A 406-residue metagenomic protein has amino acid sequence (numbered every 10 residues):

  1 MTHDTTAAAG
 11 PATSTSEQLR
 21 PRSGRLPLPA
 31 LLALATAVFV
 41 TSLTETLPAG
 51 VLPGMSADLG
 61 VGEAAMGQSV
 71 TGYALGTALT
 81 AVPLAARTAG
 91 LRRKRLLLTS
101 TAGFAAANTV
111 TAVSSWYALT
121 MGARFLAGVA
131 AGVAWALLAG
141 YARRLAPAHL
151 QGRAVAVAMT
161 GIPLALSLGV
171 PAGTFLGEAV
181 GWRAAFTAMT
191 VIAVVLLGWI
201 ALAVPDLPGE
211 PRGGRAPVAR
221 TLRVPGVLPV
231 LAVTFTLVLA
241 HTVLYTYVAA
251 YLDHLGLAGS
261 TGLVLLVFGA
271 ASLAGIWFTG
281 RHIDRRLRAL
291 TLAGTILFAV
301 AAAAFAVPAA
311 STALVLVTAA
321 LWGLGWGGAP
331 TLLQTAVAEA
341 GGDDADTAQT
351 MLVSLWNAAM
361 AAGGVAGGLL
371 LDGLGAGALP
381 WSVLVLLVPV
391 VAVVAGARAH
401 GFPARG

Functional and structural regions predicted by a protein language model:
P29-M66, A81-L84, L244-A249: Extracytoplasmic
L79-A118: Conserved MFS/SLC helix-loop-helix module at the cytosolic interface between two early adjacent transmembrane helices
T80-R93, A274-L287, L371: Helix-to-loop junctions at the C-terminal end of transmembrane segments in multipass secondary transporters
A107, A118-A127, A313-L321: Paired small-residue
A123-I162: Cytoplasmic helix-loop-helix junction between adjacent transmembrane helices in 12-TM secondary transporters
A185, T190-E210, V393-R398: C-terminal membrane-cytosol helix-exit motif in multi-pass small-molecule transporters
A289-L333: C-terminal transmembrane helical hairpin of 12-TM major facilitator-type secondary transporters
A340-A378, S382-V383: A late C-terminal transmembrane helix in Major Facilitator Superfamily
